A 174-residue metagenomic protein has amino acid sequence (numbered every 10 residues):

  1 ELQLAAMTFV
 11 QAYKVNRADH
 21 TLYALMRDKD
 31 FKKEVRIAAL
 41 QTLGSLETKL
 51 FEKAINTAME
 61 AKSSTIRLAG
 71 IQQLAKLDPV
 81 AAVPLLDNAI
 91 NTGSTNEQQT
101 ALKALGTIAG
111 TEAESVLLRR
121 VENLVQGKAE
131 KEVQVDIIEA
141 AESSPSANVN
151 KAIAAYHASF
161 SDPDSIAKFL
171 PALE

Functional and structural regions predicted by a protein language model:
E1, A5-A6, S63, I166-E174: Short, intrinsically disordered, charge-balanced linker/junction segments flanking boundaries in proteins
E1-L4, V15-R27, I37, T48-E60 (+5 more regions): Amphipathic alpha-helical scaffolding segments comprising HEAT/armadillo-like alpha-solenoid repeats
V10-N16, L43-L46, L74-L77, L105-T111 (+2 more regions): Residue-level signature of the C-terminal ends
A12, D19, S45, Q126-E174: Post-cleavage N-terminal segment of exported redox proteins
D30-K32, K62-S63, G93-S94, A129-E130 (+1 more regions): Short inter-helical turns and helix N-cap capping residues of alpha-solenoid HEAT/ARM repeat scaffolds
I37-A38, V135: Alpha-solenoid helical repeat scaffolds
S94-E97, K103-A141: Long, charged N-terminal interaction/targeting segments
